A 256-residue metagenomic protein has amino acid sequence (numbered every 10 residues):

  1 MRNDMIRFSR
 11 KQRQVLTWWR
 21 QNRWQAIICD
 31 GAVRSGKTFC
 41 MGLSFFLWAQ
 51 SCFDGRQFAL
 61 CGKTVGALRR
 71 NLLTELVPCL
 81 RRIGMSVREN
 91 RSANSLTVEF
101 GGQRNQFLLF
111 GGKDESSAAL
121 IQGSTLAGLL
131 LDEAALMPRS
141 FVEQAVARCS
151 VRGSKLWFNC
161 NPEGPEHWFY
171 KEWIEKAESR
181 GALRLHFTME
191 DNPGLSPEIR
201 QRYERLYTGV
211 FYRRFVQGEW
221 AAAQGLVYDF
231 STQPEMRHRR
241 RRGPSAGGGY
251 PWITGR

Functional and structural regions predicted by a protein language model:
M1-A26: Pre-P-loop entry segment of helicase/translocase ATPase cores
W24-S95, Y170: Conserved P-loop
A26-I28, Q57-A59, Q106-F107, G128 (+2 more regions): Residue-level preference for the first positions of well-ordered beta-strands
V33, K63, G111-K113, N159-E163 (+1 more regions): A short beta-strand-to-loop transition that corresponds to the Sensor-1 phosphate-sensing loop of AAA+ P-loop ATPases
G66, D132-L136: Catalytic acidic motif of RecA-like/P-loop NTPases
R69-A127, W220: Inter-Walker segment of RecA-like/P-loop motor cores
G128, L136-L206: ASCE P-loop NTPase helicase motor core
N192-R256: ATPase catalytic-site recognition across NTP-hydrolyzing enzymes
